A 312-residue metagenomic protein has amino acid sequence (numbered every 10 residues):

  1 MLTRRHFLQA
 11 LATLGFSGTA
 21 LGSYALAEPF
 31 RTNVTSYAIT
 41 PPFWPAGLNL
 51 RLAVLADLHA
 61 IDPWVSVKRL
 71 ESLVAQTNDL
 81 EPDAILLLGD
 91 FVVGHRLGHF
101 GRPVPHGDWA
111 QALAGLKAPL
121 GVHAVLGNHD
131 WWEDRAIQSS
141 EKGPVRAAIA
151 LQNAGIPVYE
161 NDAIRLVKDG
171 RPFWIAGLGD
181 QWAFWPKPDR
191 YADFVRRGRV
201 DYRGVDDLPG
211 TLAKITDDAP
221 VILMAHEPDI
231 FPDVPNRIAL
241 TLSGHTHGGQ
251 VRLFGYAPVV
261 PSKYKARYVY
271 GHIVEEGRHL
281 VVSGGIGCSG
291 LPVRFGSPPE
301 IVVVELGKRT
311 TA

Functional and structural regions predicted by a protein language model:
M1, G18-A53, S72-A75: C-terminal segment of N-terminal export signals and the immediately downstream linker at the start of the mature
M1-F16: N-terminal secretory signal peptides and thylakoid transit peptides that target proteins across membranes
P41-L52, A163-I175, V274-H279: Beta-strand-turn-beta hairpins that frame and shape the catalytic cleft of phosphate-ester-processing enzymes
N49-H59, P172-W182, I222-A225, H279-G285: Active-site-proximal beta-strand elements of phosphoester/diester hydrolases
R51-I149, A154-P157: Membrane-embedded segments
L55-A56, I85-G89, V122-N128, Y159-N161 (+3 more regions): Active-site neighborhood of phospho(di)ester-bond hydrolases with catalytic His/Asp-centered motifs
D134-I156, K168-V221, F231, R294: Binuclear metal-dependent hydrolase catalytic cores centered on His/Asp/Glu-rich metal-binding motifs
P220-I222, E227-V302, T310: Conserved beta-sheet core of the metallophosphoesterase superfamily
